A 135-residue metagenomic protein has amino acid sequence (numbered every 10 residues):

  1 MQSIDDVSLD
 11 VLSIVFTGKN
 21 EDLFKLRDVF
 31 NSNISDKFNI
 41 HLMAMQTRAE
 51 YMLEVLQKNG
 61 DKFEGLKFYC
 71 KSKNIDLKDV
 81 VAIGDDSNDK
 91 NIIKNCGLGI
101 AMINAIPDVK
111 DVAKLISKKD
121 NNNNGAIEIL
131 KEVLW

Functional and structural regions predicted by a protein language model:
M1-V81: Conserved acidic, metal-coordinating active-site core of Asp-based, Mg2+-dependent phosphoryl-transfer enzymes
V55-W135: Mg2+-dependent phosphoryl-transfer enzymes with acidic/Ser/Thr/Gly-rich catalytic loops
